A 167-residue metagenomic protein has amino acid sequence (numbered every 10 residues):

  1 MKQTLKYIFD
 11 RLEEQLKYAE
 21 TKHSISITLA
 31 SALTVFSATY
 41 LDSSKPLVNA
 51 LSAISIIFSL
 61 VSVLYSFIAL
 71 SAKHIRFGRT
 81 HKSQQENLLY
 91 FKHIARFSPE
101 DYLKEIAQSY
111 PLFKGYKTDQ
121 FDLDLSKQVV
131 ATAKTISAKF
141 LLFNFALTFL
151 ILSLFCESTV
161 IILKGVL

Functional and structural regions predicted by a protein language model:
K6-E13, E20, S126, V130-A133 (+1 more regions): Short amphipathic alpha-helical segments with heptad-repeat character
D10, E14-R79, F140-L167: Alpha-helical transmembrane segments and their immediate juxtamembrane boundary regions in integral membrane proteins
R79-V130: Solvent-exposed, non-transmembrane helices and loops of integral membrane proteins
